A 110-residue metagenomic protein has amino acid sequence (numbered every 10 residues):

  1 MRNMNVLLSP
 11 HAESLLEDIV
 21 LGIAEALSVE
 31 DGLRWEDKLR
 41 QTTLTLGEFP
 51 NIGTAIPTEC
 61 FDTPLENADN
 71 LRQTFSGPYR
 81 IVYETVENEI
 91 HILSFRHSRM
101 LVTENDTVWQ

Functional and structural regions predicted by a protein language model:
M1-N70: Basic, Lys/Arg-enriched alpha-helical interface segments
D69-R80, E84-Q110: Enriched for short, Lys/Arg-rich terminal
